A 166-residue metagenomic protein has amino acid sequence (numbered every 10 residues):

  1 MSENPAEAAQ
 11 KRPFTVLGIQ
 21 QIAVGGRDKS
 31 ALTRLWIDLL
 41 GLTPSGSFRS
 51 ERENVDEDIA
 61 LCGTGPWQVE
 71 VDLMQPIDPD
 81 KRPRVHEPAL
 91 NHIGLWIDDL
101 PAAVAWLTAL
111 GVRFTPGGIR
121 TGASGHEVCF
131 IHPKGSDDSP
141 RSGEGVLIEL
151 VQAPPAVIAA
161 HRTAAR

Functional and structural regions predicted by a protein language model:
S2-P13, S47, I59-A60, V104-R166: Vicinal oxygen chelate
T15-S30, L39, T43: Surface-exposed interaction/gating patches
G18-R27, D58-T64, R82-L107, K134: Vicinal oxygen chelate
L32-I37, L107: Conserved active-site tyrosine of GNAT-family acetyltransferases
T43, W67-V69, K81-R82, S139 (+1 more regions): Short loop/beta submotifs within extracellular cysteine-rich repeat domains
R49-E53: Short glycine/proline-centered loop/turn elements that form peptide/ligand docking sites
N54, T64-V69, D137-E144: Short, solvent-exposed loop/turn segments that connect beta-strands within catalytic domains and beta-strand-rich
V71-D80, V151: Amphipathic N-proximal alpha-helical interface segments
